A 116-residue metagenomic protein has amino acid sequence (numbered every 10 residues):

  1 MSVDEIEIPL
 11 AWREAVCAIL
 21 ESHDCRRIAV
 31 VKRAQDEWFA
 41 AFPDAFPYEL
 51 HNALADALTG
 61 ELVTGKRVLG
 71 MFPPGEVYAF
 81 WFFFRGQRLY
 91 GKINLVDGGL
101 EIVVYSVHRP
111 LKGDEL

Functional and structural regions predicted by a protein language model:
S2-P74: Compact soluble domain cores
L69-D97: Basic/aromatic recognition patch in beta-strand/loop cores that engages polyanionic ligands
R88-L116: Enriched for short, Lys/Arg-rich terminal
